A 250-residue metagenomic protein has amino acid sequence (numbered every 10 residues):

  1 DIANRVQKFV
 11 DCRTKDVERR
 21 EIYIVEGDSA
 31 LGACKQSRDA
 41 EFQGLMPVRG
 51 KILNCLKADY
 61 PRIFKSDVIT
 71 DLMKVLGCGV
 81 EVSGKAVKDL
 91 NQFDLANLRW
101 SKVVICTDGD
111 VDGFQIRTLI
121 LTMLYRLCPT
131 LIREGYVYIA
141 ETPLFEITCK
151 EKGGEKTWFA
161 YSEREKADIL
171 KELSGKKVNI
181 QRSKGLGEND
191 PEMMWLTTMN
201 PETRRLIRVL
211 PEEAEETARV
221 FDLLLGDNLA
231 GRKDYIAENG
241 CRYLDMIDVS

Functional and structural regions predicted by a protein language model:
D1-S250: Conserved phosphate-chemistry cores used by DNA topoisomerases
